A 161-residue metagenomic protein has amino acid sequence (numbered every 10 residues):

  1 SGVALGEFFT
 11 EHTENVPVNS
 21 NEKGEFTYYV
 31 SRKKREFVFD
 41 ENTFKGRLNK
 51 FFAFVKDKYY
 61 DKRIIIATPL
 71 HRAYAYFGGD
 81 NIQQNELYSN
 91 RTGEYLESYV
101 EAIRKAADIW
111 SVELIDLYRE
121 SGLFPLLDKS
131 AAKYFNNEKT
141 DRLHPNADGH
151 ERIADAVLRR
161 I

Functional and structural regions predicted by a protein language model:
S1-I161: Alpha-helical cap/lid subdomain in secreted, periplasmic, or secretory-pathway luminal O-acyl-processing enzymes
